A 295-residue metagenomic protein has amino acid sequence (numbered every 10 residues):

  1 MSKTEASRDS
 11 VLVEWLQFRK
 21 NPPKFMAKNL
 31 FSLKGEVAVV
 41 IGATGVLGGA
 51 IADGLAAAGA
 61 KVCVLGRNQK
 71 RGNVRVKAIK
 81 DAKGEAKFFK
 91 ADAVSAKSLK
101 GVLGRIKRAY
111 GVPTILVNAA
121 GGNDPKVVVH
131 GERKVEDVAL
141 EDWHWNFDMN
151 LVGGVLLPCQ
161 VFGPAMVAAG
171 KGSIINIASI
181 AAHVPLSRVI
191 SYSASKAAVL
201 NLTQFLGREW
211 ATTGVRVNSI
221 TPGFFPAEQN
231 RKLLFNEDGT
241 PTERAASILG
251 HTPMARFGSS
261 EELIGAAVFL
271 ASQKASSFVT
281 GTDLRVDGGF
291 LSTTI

Functional and structural regions predicted by a protein language model:
K3-N29, V184, V268, A275-I295: Short C-terminal tail/terminal secondary-structure segment of NAD(P)H-dependent dehydrogenase/reductase domains
N29, H130-R133, T212, F224-H251 (+1 more regions): A glycine/serine/threonine-rich, flexible loop-to-helix segment that serves as the NAD(P) cofactor-binding "lid"
V37, T44-G45, N68: Conserved glycine-rich cofactor-binding loop
V127-F147, I248: Substrate-binding pocket helix/loop in short-chain dehydrogenase/reductase
H130, P185-S193, F205, L233: Active-site loop-to-helix junction immediately N-terminal to the catalytic Tyr of the SDR YXXXK motif in Rossmann-fold
C159, S195, T203: Active-site helix of classical SDR
P164, R208-T212, S277: Alpha-helical segment proximal to the catalytic Tyr-Lys
S179: Residue(s) in the substrate-gating loop at a strand-loop-helix junction that position the organic substrate next
